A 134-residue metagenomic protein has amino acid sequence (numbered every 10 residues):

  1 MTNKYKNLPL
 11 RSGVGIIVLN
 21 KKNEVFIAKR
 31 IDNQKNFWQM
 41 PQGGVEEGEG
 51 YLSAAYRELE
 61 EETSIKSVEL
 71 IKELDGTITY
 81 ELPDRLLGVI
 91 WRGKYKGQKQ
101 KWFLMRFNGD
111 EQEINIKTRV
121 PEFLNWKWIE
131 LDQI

Functional and structural regions predicted by a protein language model:
M1-L19, R92-G93: Acidic, metal-coordinating catalytic segment for phosphate/diphosphate chemistry, firing primarily on the Nudix
E24-V25: Entry beta-strands of beta-propeller and related beta-repeat scaffolds
N33-N36: A conserved beta-turn-beta hairpin within the catalytic core of GNAT-like acetyltransferases that forms part
Q39-M40: A short gly/proline-enriched turn/hairpin at secondary-structure junctions
E46-I134: Unchanged
